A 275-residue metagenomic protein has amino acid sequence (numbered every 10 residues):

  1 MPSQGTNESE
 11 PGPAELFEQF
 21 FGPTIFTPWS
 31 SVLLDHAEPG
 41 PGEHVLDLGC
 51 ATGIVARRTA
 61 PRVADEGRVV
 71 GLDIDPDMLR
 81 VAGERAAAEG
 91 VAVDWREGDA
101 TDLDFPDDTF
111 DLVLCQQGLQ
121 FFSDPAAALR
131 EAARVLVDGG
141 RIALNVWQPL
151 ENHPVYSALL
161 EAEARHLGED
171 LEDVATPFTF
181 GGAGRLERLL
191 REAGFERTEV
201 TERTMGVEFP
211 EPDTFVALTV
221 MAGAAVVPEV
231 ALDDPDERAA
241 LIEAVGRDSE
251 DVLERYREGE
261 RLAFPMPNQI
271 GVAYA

Functional and structural regions predicted by a protein language model:
M1-E43, I54-R58, R62, M78-V81 (+2 more regions): Conserved class I S-adenosyl-L-methionine
P2-T6, E10-G12, A51-I54, T176-A275: Conserved Class I S-adenosyl-L-methionine
H44-L103, A127: Class I SAM-dependent methyltransferase SAM/SAH-binding core
V63, A86, E163, L190 (+1 more regions): Conserved hydrophobic residues forming the short capping helix/wall of the S-adenosyl-L-methionine
T101-L112: A short acidic, Gly/Pro-enriched loop at the edge of an enzyme's catalytic core that lines a small-molecule cofactor
D111-P125, Q148: A short SAM/SAH-binding and catalytic strip from SAM-dependent methyltransferases
A126-R141: A short glycine-rich, Lys/Arg-flanked "PGG" loop and its adjoining helix->strand segment in the class I
R141-E169: Conserved class I S-adenosyl-L-methionine
